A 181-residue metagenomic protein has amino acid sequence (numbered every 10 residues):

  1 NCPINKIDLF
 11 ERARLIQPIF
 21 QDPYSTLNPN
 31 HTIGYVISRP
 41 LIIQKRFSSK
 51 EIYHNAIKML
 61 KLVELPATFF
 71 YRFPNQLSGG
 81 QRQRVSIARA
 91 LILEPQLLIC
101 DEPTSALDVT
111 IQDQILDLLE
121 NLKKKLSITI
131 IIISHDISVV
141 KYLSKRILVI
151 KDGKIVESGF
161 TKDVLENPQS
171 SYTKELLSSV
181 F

Functional and structural regions predicted by a protein language model:
C2-Q17, Y35, I43, D163-P168: ABC ATPase NBD coupling module
E51-T68, L177-S178: Conserved ABC ATPase "signature" region
F73-L77, Q81: Conserved ABC ATPase signature
I92-Q96: A short, proline-enriched helix->beta-strand linker immediately N-terminal to the Walker B motif in ABC-type P-loop
V140-Y142: A short, surface-exposed alpha-helical micro-motif characterized by mixed small hydrophobic and charged/polar residues
S158-G159: ABC ATPase "signature
